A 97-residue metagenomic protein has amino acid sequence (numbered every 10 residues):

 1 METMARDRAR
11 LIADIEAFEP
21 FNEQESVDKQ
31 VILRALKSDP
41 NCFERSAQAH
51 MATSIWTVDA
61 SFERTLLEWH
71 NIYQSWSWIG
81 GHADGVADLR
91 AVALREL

Functional and structural regions predicted by a protein language model:
M1-F21: N-terminal leader/capping segments at the start of a protein or of a new domain
D14-S54: Acidic, metal-coordinating catalytic segment for phosphate/diphosphate chemistry, firing primarily on the Nudix
M51, S61-F62: Short, well-ordered loop/turn elements at secondary-structure boundaries
F62-E96: Conserved Nudix-box catalytic region and its N-terminal flanking loop in Nudix hydrolases and closely related
